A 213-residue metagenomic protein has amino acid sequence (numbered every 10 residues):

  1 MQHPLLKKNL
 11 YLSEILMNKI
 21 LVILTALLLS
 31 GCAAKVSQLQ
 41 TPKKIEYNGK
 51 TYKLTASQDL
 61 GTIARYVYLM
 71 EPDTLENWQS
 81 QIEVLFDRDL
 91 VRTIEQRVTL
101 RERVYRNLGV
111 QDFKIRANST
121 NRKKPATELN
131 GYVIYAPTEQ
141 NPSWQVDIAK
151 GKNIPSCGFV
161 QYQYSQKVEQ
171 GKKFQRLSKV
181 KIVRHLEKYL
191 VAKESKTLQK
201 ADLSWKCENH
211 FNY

Functional and structural regions predicted by a protein language model:
H3: Cationic, low-complexity basic patches in intrinsically disordered or flexible, solvent-exposed regions
L6-L16: Short, Lys/Arg-enriched N-terminal segments with co-localized hydrophobic residues within the first ~10-30 amino acids
N18-L24: Sec-dependent signal peptide recognition, specifically the positively charged N-region followed immediately by
S30-G31: C-terminal motif of bacterial Sec signal peptides marking the signal peptidase cleavage site
K50-V91: Secretory pathway targeting signatures of secreted, lumenal, and periplasmic proteins
S80-T120: Mid-chain, structured segments of secreted extracytoplasmic proteins
N107-K152: Signature of long, low-cysteine stretches enriched in small and polar/charged residues
V160-Y213: Surface-exposed amphipathic alpha-helical segments
